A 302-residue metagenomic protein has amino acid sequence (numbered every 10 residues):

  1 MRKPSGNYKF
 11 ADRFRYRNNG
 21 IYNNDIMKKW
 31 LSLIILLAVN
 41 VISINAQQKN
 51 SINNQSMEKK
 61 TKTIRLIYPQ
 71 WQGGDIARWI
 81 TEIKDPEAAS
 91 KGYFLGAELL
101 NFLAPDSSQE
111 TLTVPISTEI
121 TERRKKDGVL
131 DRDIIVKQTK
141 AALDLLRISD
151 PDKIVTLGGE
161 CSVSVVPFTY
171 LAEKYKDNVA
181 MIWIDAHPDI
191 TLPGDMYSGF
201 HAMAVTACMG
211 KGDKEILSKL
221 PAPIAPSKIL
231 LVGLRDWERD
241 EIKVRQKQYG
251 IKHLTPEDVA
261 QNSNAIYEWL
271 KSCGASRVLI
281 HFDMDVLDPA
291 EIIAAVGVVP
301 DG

Functional and structural regions predicted by a protein language model:
M1, Y22-M57: Bacterial Sec-dependent N-terminal signal peptides
N7-Y8, D12, Y16-N18, Y22-D25: Intrinsic-disorder-associated, low-complexity terminal segments enriched in Asp/Asn/His/Tyr and depleted of Lys/Arg
K9, S32-I35, S272: Hydrophobic alpha-helical segments and their boundary regions
S56-G302: Conserved alpha-helical scaffold segments that buttress catalytic/binding sites
